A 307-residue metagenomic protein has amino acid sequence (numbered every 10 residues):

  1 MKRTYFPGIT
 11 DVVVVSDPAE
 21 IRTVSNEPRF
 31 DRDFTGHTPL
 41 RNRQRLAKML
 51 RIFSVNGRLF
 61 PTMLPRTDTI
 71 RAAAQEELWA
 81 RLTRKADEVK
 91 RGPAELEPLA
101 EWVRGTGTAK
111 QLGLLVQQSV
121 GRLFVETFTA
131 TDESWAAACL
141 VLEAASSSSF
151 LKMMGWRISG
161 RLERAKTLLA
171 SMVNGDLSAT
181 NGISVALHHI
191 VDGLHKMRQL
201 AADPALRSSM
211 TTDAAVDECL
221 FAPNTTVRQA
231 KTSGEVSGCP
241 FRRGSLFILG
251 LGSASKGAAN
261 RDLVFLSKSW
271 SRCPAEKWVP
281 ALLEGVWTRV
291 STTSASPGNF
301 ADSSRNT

Functional and structural regions predicted by a protein language model:
K2-V15, A19-R22, N26-T307: Cytochrome P450
